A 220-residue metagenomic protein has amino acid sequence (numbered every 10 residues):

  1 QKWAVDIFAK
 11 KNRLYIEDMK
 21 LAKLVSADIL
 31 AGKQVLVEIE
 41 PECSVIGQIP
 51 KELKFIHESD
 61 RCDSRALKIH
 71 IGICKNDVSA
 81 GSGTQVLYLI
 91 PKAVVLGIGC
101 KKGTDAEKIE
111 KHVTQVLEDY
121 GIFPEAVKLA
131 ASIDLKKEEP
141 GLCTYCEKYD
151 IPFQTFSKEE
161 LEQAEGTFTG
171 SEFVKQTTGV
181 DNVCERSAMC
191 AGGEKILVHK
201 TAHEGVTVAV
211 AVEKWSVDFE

Functional and structural regions predicted by a protein language model:
Q1-D18, K23, D28-K137, G141 (+1 more regions): Conserved mixed alpha/beta catalytic, RNA-binding, or beta-rich assembly cores of soluble enzyme, regulatory
K108-Q115, E125-A188, G192-V206, W215-E220: C-terminal non-catalytic interaction/assembly regions of soluble proteins
